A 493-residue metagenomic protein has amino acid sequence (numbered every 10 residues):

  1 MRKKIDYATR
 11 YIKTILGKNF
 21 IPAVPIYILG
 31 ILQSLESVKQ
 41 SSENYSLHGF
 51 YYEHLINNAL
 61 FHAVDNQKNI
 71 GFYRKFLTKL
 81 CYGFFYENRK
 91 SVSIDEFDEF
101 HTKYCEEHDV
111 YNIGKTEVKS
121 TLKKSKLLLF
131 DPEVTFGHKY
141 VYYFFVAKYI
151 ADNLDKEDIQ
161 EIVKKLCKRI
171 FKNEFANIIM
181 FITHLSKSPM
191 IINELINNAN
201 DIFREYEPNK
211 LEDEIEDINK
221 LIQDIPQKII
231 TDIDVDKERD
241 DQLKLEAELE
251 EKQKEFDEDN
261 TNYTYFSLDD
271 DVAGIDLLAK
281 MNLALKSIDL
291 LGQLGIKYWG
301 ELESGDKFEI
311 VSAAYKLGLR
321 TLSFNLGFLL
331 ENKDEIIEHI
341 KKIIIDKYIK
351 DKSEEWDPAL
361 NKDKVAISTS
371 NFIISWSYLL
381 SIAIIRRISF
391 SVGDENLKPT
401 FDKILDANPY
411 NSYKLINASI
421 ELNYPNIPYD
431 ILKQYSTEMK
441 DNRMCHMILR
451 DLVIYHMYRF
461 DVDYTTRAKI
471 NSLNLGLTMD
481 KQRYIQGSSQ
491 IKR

Functional and structural regions predicted by a protein language model:
M1-V141, F145, Y149-N153, R169-F171: Extended hydrophobic
T9, K39-N57, V92-K103, D155-I170 (+5 more regions): Short alpha-helical "patches" and their helix-cap loops
T14, K18, S41, N58 (+21 more regions): Surface-exposed polar/charged interaction patches
I15-G17, H62-N66, K164-R169, Y206-K210 (+3 more regions): Helix-loop junctions that connect tandem helical modules in alpha-solenoid scaffolds
V24-I31, Q40-L47, D155-D158, S188 (+4 more regions): Intrinsic-disorder/low-complexity, polar/charged segments
Q33, Y82, A147, A151 (+13 more regions): Positions within ordered alpha-helical repeat solenoids
D152-I340: Hydrophobic repeat-domain scaffold segments
S304-R493: Charge-dense, extended regions
